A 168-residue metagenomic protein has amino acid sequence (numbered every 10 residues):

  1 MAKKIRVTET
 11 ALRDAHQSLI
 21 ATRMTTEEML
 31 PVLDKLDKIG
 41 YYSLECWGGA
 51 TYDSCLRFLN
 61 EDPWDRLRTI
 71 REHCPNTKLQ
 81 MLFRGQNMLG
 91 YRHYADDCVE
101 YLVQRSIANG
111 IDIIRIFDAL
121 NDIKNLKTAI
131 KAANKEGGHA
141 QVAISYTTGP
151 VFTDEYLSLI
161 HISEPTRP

Functional and structural regions predicted by a protein language model:
M1-L19: N-terminal amphipathic alpha-helix/helix-capping segment at the start of soluble metabolic enzymes
E9, E45, E164: Acidic-residue sensor for enzyme active/binding pockets
S18-T26: Short, polar loop/linker segments at the starts of domains and inter-domain junctions
T26-L33: Short catalytic helix/loop segments, enriched in acidic residues and glycine and frequently bearing histidine
K35-C55: Terminal or standalone catalytic/regulatory effector modules within metabolic enzymes and repeat proteins
G40, G110, T166: Conserved functional loop/turn residues at catalytic and ligand-binding sites
G48-A140, I144-I160: Active-site beta->alpha loop and helix N-cap motifs at the rims of alpha/beta catalytic domains
S158-P168: Residue-level detector of conserved catalytic or cofactor/ligand-binding positions in enzyme active sites
